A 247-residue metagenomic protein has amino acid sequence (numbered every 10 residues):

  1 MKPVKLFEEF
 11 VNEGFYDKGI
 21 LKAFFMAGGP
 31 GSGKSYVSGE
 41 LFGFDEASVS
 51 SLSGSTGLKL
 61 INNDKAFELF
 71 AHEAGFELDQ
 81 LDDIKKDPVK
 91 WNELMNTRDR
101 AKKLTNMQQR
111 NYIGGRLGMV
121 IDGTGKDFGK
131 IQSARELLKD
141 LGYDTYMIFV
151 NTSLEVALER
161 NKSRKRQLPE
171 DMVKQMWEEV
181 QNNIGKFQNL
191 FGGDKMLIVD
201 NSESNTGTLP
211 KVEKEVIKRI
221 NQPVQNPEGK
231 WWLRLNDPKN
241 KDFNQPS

Functional and structural regions predicted by a protein language model:
G14-L21, N111-G114: Phosphate-binding P-loop
F24-F25: Short hydrophobic/aromatic beta-strand immediately N-terminal to the Walker A/P-loop
G29-P30: The conserved Walker
K34: Conserved lysine of the Walker
V37: Hydrophobic positions on the alpha1 helix immediately C-terminal to the Walker A/P-loop
E40-L117, G129: Conserved substrate/cofactor phosphate-moiety recognition/catalytic segment in nucleotide-dependent phosphotransferases
F44, S48, L154-S247: Conserved GTP-binding G-domain of TRAFAC-class P-loop NTPases and closely related GTPase folds
K126, K139-R160: Conserved phosphate-donor/acceptor-positioning beta-strand/loop module used by diverse small-molecule
